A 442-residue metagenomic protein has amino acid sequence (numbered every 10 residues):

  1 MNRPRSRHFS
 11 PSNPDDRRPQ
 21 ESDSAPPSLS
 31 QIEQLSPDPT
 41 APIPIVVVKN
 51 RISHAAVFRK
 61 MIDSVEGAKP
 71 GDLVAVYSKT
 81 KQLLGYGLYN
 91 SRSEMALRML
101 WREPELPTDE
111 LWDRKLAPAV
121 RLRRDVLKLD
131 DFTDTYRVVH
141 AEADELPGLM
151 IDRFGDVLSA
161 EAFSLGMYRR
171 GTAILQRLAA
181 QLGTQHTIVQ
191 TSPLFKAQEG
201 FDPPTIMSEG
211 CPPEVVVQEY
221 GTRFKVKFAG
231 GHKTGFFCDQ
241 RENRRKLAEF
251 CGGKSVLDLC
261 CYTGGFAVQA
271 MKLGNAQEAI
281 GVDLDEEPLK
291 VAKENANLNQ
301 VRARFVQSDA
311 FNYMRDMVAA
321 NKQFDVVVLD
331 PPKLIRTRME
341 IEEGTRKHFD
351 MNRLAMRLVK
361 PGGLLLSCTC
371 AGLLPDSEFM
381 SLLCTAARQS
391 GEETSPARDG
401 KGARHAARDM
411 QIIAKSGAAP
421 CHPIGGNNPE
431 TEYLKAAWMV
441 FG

Functional and structural regions predicted by a protein language model:
M1-L149, R153: Non-catalytic accessory regions of SAM-dependent methyltransferases
V139-D152, Y168-F237, R245: Non-catalytic substrate-recognition/targeting regions of SAM-dependent transferases
G253-Y262: Conserved class I S-adenosyl-L-methionine
T263-A276: Conserved SAM-binding loop of SAM-dependent methyltransferases across substrates and taxa, primarily the Class I
E278-D283: Conserved SAM-binding motif I beta-strand of class I
E287-V328: S-adenosyl-L-methionine
Q307, F324-L354: Mobile active-site "lid"/loop adjacent to the S-adenosyl-L-methionine
Q323, D350, L364-G442: C-terminal catalytic and target-recognition region of SAM-dependent MTase-like enzymes, primarily methyltransferases
